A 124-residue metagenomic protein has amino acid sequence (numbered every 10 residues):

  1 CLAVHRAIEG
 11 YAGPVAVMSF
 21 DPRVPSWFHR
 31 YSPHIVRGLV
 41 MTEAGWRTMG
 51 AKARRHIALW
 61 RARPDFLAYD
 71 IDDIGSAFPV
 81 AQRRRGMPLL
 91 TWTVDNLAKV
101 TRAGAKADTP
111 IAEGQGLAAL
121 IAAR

Functional and structural regions predicted by a protein language model:
C1-R124: Short loop-to-alpha-helix "cap/lid" segments that border enzyme active sites across diverse enzyme classes
